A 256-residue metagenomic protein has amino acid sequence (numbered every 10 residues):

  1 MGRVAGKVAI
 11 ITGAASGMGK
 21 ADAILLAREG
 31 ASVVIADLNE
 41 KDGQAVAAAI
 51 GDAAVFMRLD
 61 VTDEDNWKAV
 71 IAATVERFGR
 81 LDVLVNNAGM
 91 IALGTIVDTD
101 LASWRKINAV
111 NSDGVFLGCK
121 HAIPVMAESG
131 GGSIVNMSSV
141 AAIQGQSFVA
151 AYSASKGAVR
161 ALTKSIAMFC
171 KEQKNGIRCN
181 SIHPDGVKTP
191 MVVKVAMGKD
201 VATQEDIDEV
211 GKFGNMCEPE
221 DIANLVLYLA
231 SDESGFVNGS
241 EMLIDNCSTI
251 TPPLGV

Functional and structural regions predicted by a protein language model:
R3, Q144, N238-V256: Short C-terminal tail/terminal secondary-structure segment of NAD(P)H-dependent dehydrogenase/reductase domains
T95-I96, S103-R105, I207: Substrate-binding pocket helix/loop in short-chain dehydrogenase/reductase
C119, S155, T163: Active-site helix of classical SDR
P124, M168-E172, G235: Alpha-helical segment proximal to the catalytic Tyr-Lys
S139: Residue(s) in the substrate-gating loop at a strand-loop-helix junction that position the organic substrate next
K171-R178, V237-G239: Short, small/polar-rich loop/turn modules that mediate ligand/substrate recognition or access, typified
S181, D185, V201-V237, M242-N246: C-terminal helical subdomain
